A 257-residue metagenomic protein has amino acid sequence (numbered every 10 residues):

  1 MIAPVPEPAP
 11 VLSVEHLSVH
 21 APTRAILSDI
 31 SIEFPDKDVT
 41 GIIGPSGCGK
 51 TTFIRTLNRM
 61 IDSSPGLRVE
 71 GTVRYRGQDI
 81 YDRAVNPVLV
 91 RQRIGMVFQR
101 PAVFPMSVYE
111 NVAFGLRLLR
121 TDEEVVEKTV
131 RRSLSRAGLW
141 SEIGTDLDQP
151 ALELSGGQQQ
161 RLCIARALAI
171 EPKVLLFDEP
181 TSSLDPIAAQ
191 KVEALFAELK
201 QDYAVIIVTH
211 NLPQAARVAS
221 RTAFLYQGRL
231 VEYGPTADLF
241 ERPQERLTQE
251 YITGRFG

Functional and structural regions predicted by a protein language model:
G66-V69, D79-G95, L118, L239-P243: ABC ATPase NBD coupling module
T72-D79, E124-T145: Conserved ABC ATPase "signature" region
Q149-L154, Q158: Conserved ABC ATPase signature
A169-K173: A short, proline-enriched helix->beta-strand linker immediately N-terminal to the Walker B motif in ABC-type P-loop
L175-D178: Catalytic Walker B motif of ABC-type/P-loop ATPase nucleotide-binding domains
Y233-G234: ABC ATPase "signature
